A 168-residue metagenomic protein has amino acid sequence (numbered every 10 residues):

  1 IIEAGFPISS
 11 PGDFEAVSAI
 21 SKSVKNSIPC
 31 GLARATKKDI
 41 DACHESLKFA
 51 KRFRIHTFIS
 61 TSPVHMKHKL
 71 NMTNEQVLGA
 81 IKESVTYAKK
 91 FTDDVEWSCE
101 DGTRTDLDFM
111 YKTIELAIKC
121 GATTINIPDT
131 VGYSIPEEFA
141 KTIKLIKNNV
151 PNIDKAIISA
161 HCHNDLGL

Functional and structural regions predicted by a protein language model:
I1, P11-V24, K37-I158: Alpha/beta enzyme core
I2-P7, C30: Divalent metal-dependent hydrolysis catalytic cores, especially in the metallo-beta-lactamase
L32-T36: Beta-alpha junction/loop-to-helix N-cap segments that form part of ligand/metal-binding clefts
S159-H163: Histidine-centered divalent metal-coordination motifs
N164-L168: Thiamine diphosphate
